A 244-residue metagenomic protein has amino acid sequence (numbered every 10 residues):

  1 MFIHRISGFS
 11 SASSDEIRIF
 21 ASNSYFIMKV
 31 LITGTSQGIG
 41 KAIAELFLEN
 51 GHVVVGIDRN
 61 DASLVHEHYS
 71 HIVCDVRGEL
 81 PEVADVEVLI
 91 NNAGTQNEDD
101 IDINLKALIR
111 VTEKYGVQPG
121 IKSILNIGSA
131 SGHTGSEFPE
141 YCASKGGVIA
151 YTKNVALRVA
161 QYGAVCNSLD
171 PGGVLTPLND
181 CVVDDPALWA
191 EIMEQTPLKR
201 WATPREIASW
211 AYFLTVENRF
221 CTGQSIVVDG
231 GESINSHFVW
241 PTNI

Functional and structural regions predicted by a protein language model:
S36, A44: N-terminal Rossmann NAD(P)H-binding glycine-rich loop of SDR-like oxidoreductase domains
E45, I109, G146-K153, L157 (+2 more regions): Conserved active-site helix of classical SDR/Rossmann-fold NAD(P)-dependent CH-OH oxidoreductases
N92-Q96, G231: Conserved NAD(P)H cofactor-binding loop of Rossmann-fold oxidoreductase domains
S123-G147, T152-Q161, G173-V174: Catalytic loop of short-chain dehydrogenase/reductase
A160, V165, T222-Q224: Short, small/polar-rich loop/turn modules that mediate ligand/substrate recognition or access, typified
D170-C181: Short, flexible catalytic-loop segment of classical short-chain dehydrogenase/reductase
R200-V228, S233: C-terminal substrate-recognition "lid" of short-chain dehydrogenase/reductases
